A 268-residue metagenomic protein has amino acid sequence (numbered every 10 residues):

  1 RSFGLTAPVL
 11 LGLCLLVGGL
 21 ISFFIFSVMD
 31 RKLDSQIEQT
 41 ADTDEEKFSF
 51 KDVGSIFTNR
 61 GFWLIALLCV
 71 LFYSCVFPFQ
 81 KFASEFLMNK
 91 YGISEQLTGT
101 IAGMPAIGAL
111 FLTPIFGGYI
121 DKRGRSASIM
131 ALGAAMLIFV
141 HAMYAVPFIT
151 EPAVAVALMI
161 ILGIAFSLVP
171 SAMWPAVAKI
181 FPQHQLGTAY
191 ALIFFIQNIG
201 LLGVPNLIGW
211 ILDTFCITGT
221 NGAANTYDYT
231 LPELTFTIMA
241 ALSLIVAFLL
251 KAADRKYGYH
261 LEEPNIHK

Functional and structural regions predicted by a protein language model:
A7-I25, T230-L249: Symmetry-related core transmembrane helices of the 12-TM Major Facilitator Superfamily/SLC fold
F24-K51, Y257-H267: Flexible cytoplasmic inter-helical loops of multi-pass small-molecule transporters
N59-L110, P170, V204-P205: Extracytoplasmic gate region of multi-pass secondary transporters
E85, W174-I180: Intracellular helix-loop hinge segments at the cytoplasmic ends of transmembrane helices in 12-TM rocker-switch-type
I93-A102, E151, A155, D228-Y229: Juxtamembrane helix-start elements in MFS-like secondary transporters
L112-R125, L212: Helix-to-loop junctions at the C-terminal end of transmembrane segments in multipass secondary transporters
S126-M173: C-terminal transmembrane helical hairpin of 12-TM major facilitator-type secondary transporters
Q183-I217: A late C-terminal transmembrane helix in Major Facilitator Superfamily
